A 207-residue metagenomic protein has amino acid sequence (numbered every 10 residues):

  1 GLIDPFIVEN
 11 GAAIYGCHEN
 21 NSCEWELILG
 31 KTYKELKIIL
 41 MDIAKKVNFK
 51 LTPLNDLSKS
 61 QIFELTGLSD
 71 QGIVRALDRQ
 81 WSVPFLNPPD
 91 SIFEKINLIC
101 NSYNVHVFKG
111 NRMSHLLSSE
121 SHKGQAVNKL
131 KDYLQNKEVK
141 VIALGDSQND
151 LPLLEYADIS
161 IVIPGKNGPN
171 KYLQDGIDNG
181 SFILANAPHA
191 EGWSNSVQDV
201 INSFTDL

Functional and structural regions predicted by a protein language model:
G1-L2, N10, Y103, Y156-D158 (+1 more regions): Short, structured coil segments at secondary-structure junctions
G1-N55: Active-site phosphate-binding/coordination module
L2-D4, C23-W25, D70, P89 (+2 more regions): Short, hinge-like loop/turn segments at secondary-structure boundaries
I3-E9, Q71-G72, S160-G165: Short hydrophobic/aromatic-enriched beta-strand-loop microsegments
I7-V8, G16, P53, R75 (+3 more regions): Structural signal for conserved beta-strand scaffold positions within catalytic alpha/beta enzyme cores
N20-W25, L65-S69, Q198-S203: Short, surface-exposed amphipathic charged segments that create phosphate/polyanion-binding patches used for binding
I43-I142, Q148: Conserved acidic, metal-coordinating active-site core of Asp-based, Mg2+-dependent phosphoryl-transfer enzymes
M113-L207: Mg2+-dependent phosphoryl-transfer enzymes with acidic/Ser/Thr/Gly-rich catalytic loops
